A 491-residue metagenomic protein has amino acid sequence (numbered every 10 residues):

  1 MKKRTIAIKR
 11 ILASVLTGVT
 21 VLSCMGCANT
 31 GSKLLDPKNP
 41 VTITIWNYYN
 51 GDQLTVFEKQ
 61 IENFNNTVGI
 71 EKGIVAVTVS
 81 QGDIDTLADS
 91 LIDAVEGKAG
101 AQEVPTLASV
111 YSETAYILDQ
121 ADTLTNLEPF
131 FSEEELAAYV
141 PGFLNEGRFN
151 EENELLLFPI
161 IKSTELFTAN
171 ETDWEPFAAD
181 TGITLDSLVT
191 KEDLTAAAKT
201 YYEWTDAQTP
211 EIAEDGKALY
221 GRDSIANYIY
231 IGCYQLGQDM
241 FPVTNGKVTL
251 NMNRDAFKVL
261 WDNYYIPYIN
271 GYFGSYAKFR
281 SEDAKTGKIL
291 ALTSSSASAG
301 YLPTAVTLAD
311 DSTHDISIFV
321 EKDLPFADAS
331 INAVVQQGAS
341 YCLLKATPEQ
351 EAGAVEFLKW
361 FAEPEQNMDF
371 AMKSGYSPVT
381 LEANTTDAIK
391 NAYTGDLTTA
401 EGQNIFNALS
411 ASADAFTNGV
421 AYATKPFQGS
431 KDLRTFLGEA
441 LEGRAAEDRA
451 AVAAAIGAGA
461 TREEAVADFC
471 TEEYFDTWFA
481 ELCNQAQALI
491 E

Functional and structural regions predicted by a protein language model:
G51-V75, Y116: Short, polar/charged alpha-helical segment
G69-G142, F177, L290-A291, L308-D311: Extracytoplasmic "Venus flytrap"/periplasmic binding protein-like
S109-L166, E175, P210, D315-D323: Hinge/lid segment of periplasmic solute-binding proteins
E128-Y139, I183-S187, A213, A218-Y220 (+3 more regions): Short, solvent-exposed loop/beta-turn-alpha elements that line the ligand-binding surface or hinge of extracytoplasmic
N150-I160, E165, E192-T249, I289: Extracytoplasmic/periplasmic solute-binding protein
T195-Y202, C233, V243-A277, S317-L324: Glycine-centered hinge/linker elements that transmit conformational signals in sensory and ligand-binding systems
L308-N384: Extracytoplasmic/periplasmic substrate-recognition and gating elements
E401, N407-E491: Conserved C-terminal helix/tail region of periplasmic/extracytoplasmic solute-binding proteins
